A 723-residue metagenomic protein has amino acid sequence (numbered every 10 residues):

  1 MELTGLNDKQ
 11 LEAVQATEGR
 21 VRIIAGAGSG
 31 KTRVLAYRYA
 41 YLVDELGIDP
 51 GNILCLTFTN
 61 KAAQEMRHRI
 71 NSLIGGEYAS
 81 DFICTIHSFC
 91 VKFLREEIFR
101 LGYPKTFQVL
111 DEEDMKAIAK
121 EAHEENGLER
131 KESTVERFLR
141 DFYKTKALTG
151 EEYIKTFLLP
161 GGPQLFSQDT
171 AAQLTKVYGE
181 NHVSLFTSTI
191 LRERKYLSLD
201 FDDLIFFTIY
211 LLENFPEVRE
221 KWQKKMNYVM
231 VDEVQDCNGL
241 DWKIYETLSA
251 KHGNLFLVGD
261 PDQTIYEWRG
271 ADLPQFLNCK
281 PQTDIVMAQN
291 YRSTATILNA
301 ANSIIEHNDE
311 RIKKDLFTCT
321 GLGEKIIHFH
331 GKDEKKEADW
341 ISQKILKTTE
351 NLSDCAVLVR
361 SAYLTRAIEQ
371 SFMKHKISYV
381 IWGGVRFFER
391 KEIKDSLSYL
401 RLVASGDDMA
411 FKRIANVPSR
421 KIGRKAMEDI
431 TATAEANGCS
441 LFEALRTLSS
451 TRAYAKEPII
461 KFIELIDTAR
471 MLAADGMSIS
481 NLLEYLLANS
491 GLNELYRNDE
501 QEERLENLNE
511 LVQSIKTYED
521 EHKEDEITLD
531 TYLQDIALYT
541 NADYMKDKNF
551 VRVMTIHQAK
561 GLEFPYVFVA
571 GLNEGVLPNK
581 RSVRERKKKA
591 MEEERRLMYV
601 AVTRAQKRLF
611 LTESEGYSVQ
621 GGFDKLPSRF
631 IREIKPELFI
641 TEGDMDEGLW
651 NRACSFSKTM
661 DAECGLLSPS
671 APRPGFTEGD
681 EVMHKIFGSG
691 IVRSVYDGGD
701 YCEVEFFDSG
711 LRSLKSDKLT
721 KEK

Functional and structural regions predicted by a protein language model:
M1-Y103, V109, E220, P274 (+1 more regions): P-loop NTPase Walker
T4-Q15, G19-I24, L54, A62 (+4 more regions): Conserved helicase NTPase motor core
A16-T17, R22, T32, Y78-D81 (+5 more regions): ATP-hydrolysis module of ASCE/P-loop NTPase motor domains, specifically the Walker B Asp-Glu catalytic pair
G19, I48-N52, A79, K251-N254 (+9 more regions): Short glycine-/polar-rich loops that comprise or flank the Walker A/P-loop and associated switch/sensor motifs
I23, A27-L35, Q282-T283, A288-Y379 (+4 more regions): Helicase P-loop NTPase motor core
G47-N52, S72-D81, E97-D111, E121-T134 (+11 more regions): Short, polar/flexible loop-turn hinges at active-site or ligand-entry regions and domain interfaces
T175, E369, L397-I640: Conserved helicase C-terminal RecA-like lobe
L572-L714, K723: C-terminal accessory regions
